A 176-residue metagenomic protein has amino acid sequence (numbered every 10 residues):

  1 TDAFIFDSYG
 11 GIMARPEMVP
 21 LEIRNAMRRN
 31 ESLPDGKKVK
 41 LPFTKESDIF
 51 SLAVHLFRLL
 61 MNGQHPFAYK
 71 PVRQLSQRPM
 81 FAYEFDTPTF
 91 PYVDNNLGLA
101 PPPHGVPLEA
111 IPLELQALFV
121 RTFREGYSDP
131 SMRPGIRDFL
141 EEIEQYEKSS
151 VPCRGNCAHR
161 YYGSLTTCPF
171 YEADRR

Functional and structural regions predicted by a protein language model:
T1-P34: Activation segment/activation loop of eukaryotic-type protein kinase catalytic domains
I5-Y9, K38-K45: Alpha-helix N-cap/helix-initiation motif
K40-Q116: Conserved C-lobe activation region of Hanks-type protein kinase-like domains
E46, P130-R133: Intrinsic disorder
Q64-H65, Y127-P130: Activation segment of ePK-like protein kinases, specifically the conserved APE
P107, I111, L115, F119-S128 (+1 more regions): C-lobe helix-loop cap of protein kinase catalytic domains
A117, P134-R176: Regulatory extensions appended to serine/threonine kinase catalytic cores
